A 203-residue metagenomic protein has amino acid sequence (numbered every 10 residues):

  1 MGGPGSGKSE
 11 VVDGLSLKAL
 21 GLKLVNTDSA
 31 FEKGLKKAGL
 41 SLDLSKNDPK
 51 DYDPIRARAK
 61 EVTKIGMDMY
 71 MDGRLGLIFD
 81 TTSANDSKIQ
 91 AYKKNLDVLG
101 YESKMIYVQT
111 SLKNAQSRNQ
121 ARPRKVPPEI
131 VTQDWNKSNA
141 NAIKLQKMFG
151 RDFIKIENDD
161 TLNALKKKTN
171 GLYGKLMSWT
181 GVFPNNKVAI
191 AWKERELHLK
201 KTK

Functional and structural regions predicted by a protein language model:
M1, D80: Residues at the beta-strand->loop junction immediately N-terminal to the Walker
G3-P4, S9: The conserved Walker
S9-L75, S87: Conserved substrate/cofactor phosphate-moiety recognition/catalytic segment in nucleotide-dependent phosphotransferases
L24, M105, F153-K155: Conserved beta-strand scaffold positions in the cores of enzyme catalytic domains, especially in NTP/NDP-utilizing
S29-F31, A84-N85, Q109-N114, D160-N163: Conserved nucleotide-binding/hydrolysis micro-motifs of P-loop NTPases
R74-L77, E102-K104: Loop/turn-to-beta-strand initiation segments
D97-S117: Conserved phosphate-donor/acceptor-positioning beta-strand/loop module used by diverse small-molecule
K113-K203: Conserved GTP-binding G-domain of TRAFAC-class P-loop NTPases and closely related GTPase folds
